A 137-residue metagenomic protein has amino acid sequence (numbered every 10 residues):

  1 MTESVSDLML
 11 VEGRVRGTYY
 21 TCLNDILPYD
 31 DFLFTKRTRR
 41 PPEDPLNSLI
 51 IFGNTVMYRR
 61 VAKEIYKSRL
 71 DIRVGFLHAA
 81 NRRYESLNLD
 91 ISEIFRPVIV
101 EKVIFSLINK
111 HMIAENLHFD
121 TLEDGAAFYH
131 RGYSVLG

Functional and structural regions predicted by a protein language model:
M1-G137: Active-site helix-to-loop segments that bind/position phosphate- or nucleotide-bearing substrates and donors across
